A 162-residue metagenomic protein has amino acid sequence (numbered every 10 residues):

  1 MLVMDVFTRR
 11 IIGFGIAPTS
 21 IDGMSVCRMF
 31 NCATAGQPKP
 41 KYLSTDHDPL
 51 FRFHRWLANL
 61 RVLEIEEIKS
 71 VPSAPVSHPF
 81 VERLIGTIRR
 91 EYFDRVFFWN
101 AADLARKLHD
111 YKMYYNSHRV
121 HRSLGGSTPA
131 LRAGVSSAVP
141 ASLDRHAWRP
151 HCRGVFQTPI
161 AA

Functional and structural regions predicted by a protein language model:
M1-A162: Charged DNA-binding/catalytic regions of mobile-element recombinases
